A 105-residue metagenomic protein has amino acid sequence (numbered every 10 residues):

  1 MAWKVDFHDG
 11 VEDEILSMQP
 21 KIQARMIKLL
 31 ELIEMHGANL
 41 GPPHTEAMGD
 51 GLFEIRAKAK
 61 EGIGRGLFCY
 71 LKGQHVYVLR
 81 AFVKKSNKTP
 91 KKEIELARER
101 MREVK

Functional and structural regions predicted by a protein language model:
M1-I63, K72-V76, V83-K105: Basic, Lys/Arg-enriched alpha-helical interface segments
G66-F68: Hydrophobic/aromatic beta-strand elements that line small-molecule binding cavities or substrate pockets in beta-rich
